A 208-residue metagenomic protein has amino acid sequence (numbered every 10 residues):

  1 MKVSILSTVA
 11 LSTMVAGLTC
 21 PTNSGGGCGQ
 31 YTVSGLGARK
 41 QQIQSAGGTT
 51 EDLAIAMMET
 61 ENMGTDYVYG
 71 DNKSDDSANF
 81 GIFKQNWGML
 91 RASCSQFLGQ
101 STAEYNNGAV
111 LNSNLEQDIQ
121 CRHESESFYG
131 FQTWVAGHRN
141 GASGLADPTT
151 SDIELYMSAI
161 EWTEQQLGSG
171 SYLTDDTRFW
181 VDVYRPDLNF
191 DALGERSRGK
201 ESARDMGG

Functional and structural regions predicted by a protein language model:
M1-A10: Classical eukaryotic N-terminal signal peptides for Sec-dependent ER targeting/secretion, especially the positively
V3, M14-G47, M63-D76, G88-G208: Non-catalytic cell-wall polysaccharide-engagement segments
G48-D52: Short, well-ordered surface patches within globular domains
A54-E59, G81-N86, W134-G137: Structural recognition of the beta-strand scaffold that forms the well-ordered cores of secreted hydrolase catalytic
